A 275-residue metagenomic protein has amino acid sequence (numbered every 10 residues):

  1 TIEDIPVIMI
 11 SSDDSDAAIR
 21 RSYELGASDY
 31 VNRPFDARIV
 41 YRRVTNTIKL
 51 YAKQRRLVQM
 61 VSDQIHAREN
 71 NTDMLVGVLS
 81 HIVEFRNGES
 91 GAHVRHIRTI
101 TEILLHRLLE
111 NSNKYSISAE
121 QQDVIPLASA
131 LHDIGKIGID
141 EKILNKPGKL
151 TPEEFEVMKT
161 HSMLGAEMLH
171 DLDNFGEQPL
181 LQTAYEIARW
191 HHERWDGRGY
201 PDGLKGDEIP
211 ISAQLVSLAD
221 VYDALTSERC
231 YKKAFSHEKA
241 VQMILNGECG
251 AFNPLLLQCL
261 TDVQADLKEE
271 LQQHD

Functional and structural regions predicted by a protein language model:
T1-P6: His-Asp phosphorelay/catalytic-motif detector in bacterial-type signaling
A17-A18, V31-V44: C-terminal output helix
N46, K53, L57-L75, R86 (+1 more regions): Amphipathic coiled-coil signal-transmission "stalk" helices
D73, E84-D275: Metal-dependent catalytic cores of enzymes that make or break cyclic nucleotides and related phosphoester linkages
